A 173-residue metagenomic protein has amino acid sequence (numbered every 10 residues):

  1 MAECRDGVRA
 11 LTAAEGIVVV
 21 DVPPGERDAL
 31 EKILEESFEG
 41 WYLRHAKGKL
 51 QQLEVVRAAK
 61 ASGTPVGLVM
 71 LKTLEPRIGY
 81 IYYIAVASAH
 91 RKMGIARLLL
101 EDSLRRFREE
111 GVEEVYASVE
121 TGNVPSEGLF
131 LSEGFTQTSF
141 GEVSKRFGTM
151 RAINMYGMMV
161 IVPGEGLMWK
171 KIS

Functional and structural regions predicted by a protein language model:
A2-L30: A short beta-loop-alpha structural element at the N-terminal edge of CoA-dependent acyl/N-acetyltransferase catalytic
I17, L53-E54, G134-F135: Short glycine-aromatic motifs
D21-Y83, A87, L100-E101: Acetyl-CoA-dependent GNAT
V86, K92-R105, G128-S132: Conserved acetyl-CoA-binding loop-helix of GNAT-fold acetyltransferases
R97, T121-S139, S144-M150: Conserved active-site alpha-helix within GNAT-family acetyltransferase domains
F107-V119: Conserved GNAT acetyl-CoA-binding A-motif
V143-S173: C-terminal "cap" of GNAT-fold acetyltransferases
